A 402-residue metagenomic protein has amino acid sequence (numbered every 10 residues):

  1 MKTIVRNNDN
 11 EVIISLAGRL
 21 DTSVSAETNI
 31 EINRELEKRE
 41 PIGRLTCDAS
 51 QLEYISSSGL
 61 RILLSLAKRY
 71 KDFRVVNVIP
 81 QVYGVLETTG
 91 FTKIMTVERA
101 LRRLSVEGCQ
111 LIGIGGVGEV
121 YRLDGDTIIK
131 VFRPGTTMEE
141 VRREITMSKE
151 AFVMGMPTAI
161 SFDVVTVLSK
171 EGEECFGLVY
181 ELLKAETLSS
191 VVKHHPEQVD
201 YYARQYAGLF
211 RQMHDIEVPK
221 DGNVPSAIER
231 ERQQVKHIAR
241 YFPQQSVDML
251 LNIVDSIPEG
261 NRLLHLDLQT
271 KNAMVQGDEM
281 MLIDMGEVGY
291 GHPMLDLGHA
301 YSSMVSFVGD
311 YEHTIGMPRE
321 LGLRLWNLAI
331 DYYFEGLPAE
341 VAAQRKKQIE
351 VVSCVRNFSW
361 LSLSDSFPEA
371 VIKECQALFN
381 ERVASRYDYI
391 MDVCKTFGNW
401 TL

Functional and structural regions predicted by a protein language model:
M1-S15: Short beta-strand/loop segment at the start of cytosolic alpha/beta domains
R19-M95: Amphipathic alpha-helical interaction surfaces in cytosolic regulatory modules
R103-L111: Conserved N-terminal boundary motif of the eukaryotic protein kinase catalytic domain
Q110-L111, G116-D221, P258: ATP-binding pocket architecture of kinase catalytic cores
I112, E119-L123, L251-L295: Active-site acidic catalytic loop and adjacent metal/ATP-binding pocket of ATP-dependent phosphoryl transfer enzymes
D215-L266, T270, Q276-G277, C394 (+1 more regions): An alpha-helical support segment within catalytic cores of ATP-dependent transferases
L297-L337, S353-A370: Active-site activation/catalytic loop segments of kinase-like enzymes and analogous catalytic loops in related
E340, V355-L402: ATP/Mg2+ or Mg2+-diphosphate-binding catalytic cores that bind nucleotide phosphates or diphosphates via glycine-rich
